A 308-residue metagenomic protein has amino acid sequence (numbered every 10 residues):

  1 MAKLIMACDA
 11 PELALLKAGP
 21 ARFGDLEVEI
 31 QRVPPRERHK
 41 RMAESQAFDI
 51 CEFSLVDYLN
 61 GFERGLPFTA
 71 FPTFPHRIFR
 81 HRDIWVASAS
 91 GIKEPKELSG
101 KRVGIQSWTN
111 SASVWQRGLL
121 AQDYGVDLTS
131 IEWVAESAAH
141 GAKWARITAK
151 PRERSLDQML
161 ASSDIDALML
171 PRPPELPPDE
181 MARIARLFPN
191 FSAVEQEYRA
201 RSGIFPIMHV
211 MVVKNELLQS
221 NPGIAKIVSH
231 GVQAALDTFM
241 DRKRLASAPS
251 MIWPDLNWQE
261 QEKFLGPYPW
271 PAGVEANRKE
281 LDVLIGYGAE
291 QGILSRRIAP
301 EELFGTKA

Functional and structural regions predicted by a protein language model:
M1-I5: Extreme N-terminal starter segment of soluble prokaryotic enzymes
A7, E12-V126, W133-H140: Short, glycine-/small- and polar/acidic-enriched structural segments that line small-molecule recognition paths
I30-R41, K93, I131-S162, W258-Q259 (+1 more regions): Short helix-initiation/N-cap motifs at beta->coil->alpha
W144-R244: Pocket-lining segment of extracytoplasmic ligand-binding domains
V212, L217-E290: Secondary-structure end/capping motifs
V283-A308: Short hairpin/turn module used for nucleic-acid contact or packing/dimerization
